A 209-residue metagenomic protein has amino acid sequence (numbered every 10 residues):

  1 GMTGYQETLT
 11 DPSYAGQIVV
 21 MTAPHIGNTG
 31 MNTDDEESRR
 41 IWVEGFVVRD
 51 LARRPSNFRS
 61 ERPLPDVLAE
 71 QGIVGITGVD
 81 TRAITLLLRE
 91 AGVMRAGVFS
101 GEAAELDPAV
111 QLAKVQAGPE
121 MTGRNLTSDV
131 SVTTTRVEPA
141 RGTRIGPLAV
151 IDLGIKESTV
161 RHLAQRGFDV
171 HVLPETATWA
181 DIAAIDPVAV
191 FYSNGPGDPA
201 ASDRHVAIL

Functional and structural regions predicted by a protein language model:
G1-A180, A184-I185, P199: RNA-binding accessory domains that recognize and position tRNA/RNA substrates
A184-L209: Cysteine-nucleophile active-site neighborhood
